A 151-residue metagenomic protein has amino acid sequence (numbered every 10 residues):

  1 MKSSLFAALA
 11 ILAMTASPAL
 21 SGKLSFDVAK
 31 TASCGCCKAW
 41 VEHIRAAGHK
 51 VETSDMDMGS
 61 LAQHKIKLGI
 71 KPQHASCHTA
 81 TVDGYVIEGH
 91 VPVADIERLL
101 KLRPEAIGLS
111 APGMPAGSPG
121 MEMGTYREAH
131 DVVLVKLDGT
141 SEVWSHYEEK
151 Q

Functional and structural regions predicted by a protein language model:
M1-A7: Bacterial N-terminal signal peptides that target proteins for export
A16-P18: N-terminal signal peptide c-region/cleavage motif recognized by signal peptidases
S21-A47: Local sequence-structure signature of Cys/Sec-based thiol-disulfide redox active-site neighborhoods
A29-T31, K50, V82-I87: Second-shell loop/turn segments in exported
W40, S60, P92-I96: Amphipathic alpha-helical interface surfaces
V41-S60: Conserved helix-turn-beta segment immediately C-terminal to the redox Cys motif in thioredoxin-like folds
S60-I66: Structural motif
I66-Q151: Thiol/selenol-based redox catalytic cores and closely related redox-interacting motifs
